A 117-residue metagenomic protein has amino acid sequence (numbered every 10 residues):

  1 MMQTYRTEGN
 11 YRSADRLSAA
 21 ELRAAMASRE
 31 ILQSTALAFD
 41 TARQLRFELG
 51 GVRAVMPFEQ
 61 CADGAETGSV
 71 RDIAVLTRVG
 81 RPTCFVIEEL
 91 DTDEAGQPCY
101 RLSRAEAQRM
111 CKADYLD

Functional and structural regions predicted by a protein language model:
M1-D117: Single-stranded RNA-binding regions, centering on S1/OB-family and related RNA-binding modules
